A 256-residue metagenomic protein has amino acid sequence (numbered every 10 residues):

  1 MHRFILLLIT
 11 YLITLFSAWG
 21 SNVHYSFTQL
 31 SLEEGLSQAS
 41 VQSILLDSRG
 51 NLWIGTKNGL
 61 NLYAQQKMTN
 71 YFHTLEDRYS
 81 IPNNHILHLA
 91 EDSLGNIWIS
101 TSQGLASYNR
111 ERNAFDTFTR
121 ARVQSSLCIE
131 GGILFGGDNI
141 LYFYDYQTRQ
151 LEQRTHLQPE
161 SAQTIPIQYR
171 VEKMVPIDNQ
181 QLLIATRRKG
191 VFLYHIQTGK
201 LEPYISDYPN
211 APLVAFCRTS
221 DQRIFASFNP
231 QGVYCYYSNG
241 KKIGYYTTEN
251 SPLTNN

Functional and structural regions predicted by a protein language model:
M1-N256: Carboxylate-rich, polar loop motifs that coordinate divalent cations or form catalytic acidic clusters
